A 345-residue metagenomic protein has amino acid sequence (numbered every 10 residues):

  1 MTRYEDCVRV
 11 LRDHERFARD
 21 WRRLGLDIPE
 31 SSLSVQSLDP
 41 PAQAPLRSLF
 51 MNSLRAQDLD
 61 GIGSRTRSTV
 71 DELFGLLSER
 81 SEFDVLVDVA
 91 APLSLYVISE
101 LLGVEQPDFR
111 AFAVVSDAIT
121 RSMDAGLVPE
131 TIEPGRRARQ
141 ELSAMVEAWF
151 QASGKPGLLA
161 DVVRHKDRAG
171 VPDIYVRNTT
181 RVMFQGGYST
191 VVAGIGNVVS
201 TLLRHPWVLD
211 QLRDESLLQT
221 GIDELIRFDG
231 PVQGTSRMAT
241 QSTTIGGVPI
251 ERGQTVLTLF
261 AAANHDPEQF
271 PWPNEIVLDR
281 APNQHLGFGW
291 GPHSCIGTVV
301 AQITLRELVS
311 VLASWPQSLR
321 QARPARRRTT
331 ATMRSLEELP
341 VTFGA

Functional and structural regions predicted by a protein language model:
M1-A345: Cytochrome P450
